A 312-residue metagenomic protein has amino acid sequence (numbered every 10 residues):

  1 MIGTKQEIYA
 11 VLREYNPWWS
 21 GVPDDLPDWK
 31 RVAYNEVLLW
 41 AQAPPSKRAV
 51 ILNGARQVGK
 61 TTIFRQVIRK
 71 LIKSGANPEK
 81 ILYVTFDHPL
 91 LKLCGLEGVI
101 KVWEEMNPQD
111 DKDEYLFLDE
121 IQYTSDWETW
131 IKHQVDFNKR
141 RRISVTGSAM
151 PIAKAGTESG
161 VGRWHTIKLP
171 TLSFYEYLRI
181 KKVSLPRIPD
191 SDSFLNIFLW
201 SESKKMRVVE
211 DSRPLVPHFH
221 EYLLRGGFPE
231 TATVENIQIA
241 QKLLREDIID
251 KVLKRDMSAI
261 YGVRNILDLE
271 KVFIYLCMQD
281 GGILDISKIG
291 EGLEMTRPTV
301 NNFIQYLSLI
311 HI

Functional and structural regions predicted by a protein language model:
M1-P45: A short, basic N-terminal segment
I2-G21, S184-I310: Interdomain hinge/linker elements that couple catalytic modules in large macromolecular machines
L52: Hydrophobic anchor at the beta1->P-loop junction of P-loop NTPases
K60: Conserved lysine of the Walker
I63: Hydrophobic positions on the alpha1 helix immediately C-terminal to the Walker A/P-loop
L82-D111: Short glycine-rich substrate-engagement loop in P-loop NTPases that contacts/grips substrate
R142-S148: Structural recognition of the conserved hydrophobic beta-strand(s) that form the central parallel beta-sheet of P-loop
P151-T166, I180-V183: Short regulatory helix/loop adjacent to the ATP-binding pocket of P-loop NTPases
